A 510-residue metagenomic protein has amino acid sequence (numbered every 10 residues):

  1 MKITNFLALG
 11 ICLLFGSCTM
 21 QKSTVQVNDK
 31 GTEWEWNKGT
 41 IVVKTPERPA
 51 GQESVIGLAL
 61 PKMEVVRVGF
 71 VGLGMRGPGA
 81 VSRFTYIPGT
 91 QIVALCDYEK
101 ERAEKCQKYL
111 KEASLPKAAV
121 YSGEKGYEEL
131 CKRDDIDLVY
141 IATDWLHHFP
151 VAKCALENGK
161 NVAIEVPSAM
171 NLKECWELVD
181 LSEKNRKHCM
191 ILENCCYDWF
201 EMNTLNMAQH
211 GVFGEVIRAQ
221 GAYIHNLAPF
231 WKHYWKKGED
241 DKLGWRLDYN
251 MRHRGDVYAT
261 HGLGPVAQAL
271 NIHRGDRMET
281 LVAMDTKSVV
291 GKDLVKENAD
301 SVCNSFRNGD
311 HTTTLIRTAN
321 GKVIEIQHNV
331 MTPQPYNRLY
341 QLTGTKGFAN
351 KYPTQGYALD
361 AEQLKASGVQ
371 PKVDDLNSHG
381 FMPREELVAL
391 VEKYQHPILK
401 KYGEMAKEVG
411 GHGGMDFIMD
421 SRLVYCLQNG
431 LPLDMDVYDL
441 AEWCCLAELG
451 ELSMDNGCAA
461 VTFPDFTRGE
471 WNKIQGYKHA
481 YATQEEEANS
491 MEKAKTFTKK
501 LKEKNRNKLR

Functional and structural regions predicted by a protein language model:
M1-L7: Bacterial N-terminal signal peptides that target proteins for export
A8-G16: Bacterial N-terminal signal peptides
T19-A113: N-terminal Rossmann-like dinucleotide-binding module
K22-V42, P46-A50, V55-I56, P78-G79 (+4 more regions): C-terminal helical cap and adjacent loop that interface with cofactors, partners, or active-site loops
A118-D137: A structured beta-alpha segment of the ubiquitous adenosine-cofactor-binding alpha/beta core
L138, D144-W145, F149-Y197, G211: Beta-strand-loop-alpha-helix segment that lines the small-molecule cofactor/substrate pocket of alpha/beta enzymes
N185-M190, C195-F306: Predominantly a Rossmann-like dinucleotide-binding segment in NAD(P)-dependent oxidoreductases
I326-N337: Glycine-rich phosphate/pyrophosphate-binding beta-alpha loops
